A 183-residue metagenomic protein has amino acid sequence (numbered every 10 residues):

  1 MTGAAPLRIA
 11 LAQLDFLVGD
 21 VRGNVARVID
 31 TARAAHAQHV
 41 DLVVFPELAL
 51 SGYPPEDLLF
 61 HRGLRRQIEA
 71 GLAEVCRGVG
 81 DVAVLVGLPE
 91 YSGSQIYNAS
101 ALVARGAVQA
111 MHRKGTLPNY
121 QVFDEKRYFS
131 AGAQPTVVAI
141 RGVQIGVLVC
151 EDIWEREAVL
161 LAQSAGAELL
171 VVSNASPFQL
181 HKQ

Functional and structural regions predicted by a protein language model:
M1-Q183: Enzyme catalytic cores with a strong preference for nitrogen-chemistry domains
